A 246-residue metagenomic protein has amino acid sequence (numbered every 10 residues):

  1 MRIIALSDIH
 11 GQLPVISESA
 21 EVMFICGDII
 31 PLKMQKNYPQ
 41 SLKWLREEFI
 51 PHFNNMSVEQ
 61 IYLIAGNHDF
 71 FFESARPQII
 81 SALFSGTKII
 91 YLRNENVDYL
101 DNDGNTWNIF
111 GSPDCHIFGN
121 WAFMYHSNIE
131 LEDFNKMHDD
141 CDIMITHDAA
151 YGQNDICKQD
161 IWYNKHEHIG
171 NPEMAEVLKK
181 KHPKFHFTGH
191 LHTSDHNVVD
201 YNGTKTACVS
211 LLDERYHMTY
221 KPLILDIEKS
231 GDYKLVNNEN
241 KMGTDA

Functional and structural regions predicted by a protein language model:
M1-I4, N96-G111, D139, I143 (+1 more regions): Beta-strand-turn-beta hairpins that frame and shape the catalytic cleft of phosphate-ester-processing enzymes
A5-S7, M23-D28, Q60-N67, Y91-N94 (+4 more regions): Active-site neighborhood of phospho(di)ester-bond hydrolases with catalytic His/Asp-centered motifs
L6-N102: Core catalytic region of metal-dependent phosphoesterases/phosphodiesterases, especially metallo-beta-lactamase-like
H10-V15, I30-M34, I64-A75, N96-D101 (+4 more regions): Active-site environment of divalent metal-dependent phosphoester hydrolases
S17-E18, H52-V58, A82-G86, M137-H138 (+3 more regions): Short, conserved loop/helix-junction motifs that constitute active-site signature segments in enzyme catalytic cores
I30, M34-L45, D140-H182: Active-site-proximal segments of metal-dependent phosphoesterases and phosphodiesterases across multiple
V97-D103, E176-K181, F185, H192-A246: Binuclear metal-dependent phosphoesterase catalytic core
N105-I143, Y163-P172: Binuclear metal-dependent hydrolase catalytic cores centered on His/Asp/Glu-rich metal-binding motifs
